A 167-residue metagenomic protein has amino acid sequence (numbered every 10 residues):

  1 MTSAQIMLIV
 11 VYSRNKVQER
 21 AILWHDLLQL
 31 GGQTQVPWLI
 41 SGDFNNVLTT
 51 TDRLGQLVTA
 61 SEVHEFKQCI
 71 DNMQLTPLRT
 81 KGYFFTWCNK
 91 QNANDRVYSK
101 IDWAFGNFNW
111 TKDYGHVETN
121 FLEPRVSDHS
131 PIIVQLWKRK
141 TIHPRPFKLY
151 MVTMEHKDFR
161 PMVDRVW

Functional and structural regions predicted by a protein language model:
M1-W167: A shared catalytic/ligand-binding motif for oxyanion handling
